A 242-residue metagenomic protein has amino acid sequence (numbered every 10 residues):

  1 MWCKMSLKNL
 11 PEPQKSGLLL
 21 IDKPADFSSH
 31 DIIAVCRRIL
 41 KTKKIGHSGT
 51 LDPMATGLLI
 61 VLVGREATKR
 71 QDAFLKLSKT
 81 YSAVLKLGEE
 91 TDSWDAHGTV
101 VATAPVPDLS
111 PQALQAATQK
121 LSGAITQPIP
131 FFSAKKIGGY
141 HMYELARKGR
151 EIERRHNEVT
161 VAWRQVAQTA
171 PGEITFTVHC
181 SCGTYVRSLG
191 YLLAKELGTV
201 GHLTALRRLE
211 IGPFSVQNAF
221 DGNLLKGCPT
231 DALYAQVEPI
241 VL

Functional and structural regions predicted by a protein language model:
M1-L242: Catalytic/RNA-binding core of pseudouridine synthases
